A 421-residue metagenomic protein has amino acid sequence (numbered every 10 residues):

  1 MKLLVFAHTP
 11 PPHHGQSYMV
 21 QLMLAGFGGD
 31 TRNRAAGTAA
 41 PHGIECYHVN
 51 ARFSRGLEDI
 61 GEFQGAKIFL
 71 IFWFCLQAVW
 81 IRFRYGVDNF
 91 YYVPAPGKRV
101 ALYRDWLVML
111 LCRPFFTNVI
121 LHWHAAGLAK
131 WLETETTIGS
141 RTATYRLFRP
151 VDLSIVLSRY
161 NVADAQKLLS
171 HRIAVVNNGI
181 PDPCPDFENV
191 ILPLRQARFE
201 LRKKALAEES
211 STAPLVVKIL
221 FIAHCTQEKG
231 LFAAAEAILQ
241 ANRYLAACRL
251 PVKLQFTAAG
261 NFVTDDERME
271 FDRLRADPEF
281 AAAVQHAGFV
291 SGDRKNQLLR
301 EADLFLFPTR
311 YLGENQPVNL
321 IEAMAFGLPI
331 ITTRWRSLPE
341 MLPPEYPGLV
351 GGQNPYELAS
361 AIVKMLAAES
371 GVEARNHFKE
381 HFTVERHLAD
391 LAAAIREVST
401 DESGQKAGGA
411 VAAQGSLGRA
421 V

Functional and structural regions predicted by a protein language model:
L4-V5, L192-K229, A235-L239, T257-A259: Conserved donor-binding/catalytic core segment of Leloir-type glycosyltransferases
S17-L22, T226-R243, D266-M269, Y356: A conserved mid-protein helix/loop that constitutes part of the nucleotide-sugar donor-binding site
T142-A207: Donor nucleotide-sugar binding/catalytic pocket of nucleotide-sugar-dependent glycosyltransferases
G260, R268-V290: Nucleotide-activated donor-binding/catalytic signature segment of Leloir-type glycosyltransferases, i.e., the conserved
R300-E314, L328: Acidic donor-binding loop of glycosyltransferase active sites
A325, P329-T332: Short hydrophobic beta-strand element within catalytic cores of glycosyltransferases and related nucleotide-activated
P344-Y356, V363-E369: Conserved acidic donor-binding segment of nucleotide-sugar-dependent glycosyltransferases
E369-V384: A short, well-ordered alpha-helix in the C-terminal region of glycosyltransferases
